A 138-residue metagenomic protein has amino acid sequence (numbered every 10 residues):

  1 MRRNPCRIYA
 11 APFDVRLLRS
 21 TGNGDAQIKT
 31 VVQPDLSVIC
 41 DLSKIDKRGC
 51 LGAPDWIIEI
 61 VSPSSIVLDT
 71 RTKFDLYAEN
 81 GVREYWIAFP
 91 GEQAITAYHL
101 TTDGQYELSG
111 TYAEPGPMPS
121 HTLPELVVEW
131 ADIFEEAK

Functional and structural regions predicted by a protein language model:
R3-C6, P12-N80, I87-K138: C-terminal interaction segment
